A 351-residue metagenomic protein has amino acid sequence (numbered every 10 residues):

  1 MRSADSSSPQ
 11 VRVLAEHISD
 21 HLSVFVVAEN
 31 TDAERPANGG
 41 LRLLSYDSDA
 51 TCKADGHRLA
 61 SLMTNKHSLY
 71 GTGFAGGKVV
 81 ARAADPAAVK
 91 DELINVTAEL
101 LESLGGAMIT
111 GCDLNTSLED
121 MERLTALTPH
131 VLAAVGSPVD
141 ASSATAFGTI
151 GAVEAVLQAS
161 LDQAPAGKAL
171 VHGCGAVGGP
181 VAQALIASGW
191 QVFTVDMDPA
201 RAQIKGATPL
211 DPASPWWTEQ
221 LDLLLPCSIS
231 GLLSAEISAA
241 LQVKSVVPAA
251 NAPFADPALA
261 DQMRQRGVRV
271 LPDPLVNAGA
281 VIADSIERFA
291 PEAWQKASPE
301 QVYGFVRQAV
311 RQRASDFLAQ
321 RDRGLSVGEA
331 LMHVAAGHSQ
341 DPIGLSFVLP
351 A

Functional and structural regions predicted by a protein language model:
M1-V135: N-terminal ligand-binding/catalytic initiation module
H67-T72, A107-C112, Q163-K168, Q320-M332 (+1 more regions): Flexible, glycine/charged-enriched surface loops at secondary-structure junctions
L104-G105, P165, I186-S188, A239-S245 (+1 more regions): Short, surface-exposed connector motifs at secondary-structure boundaries
A133-A141, R269-V270, D322-R323: A short glycine/serine-rich beta->alpha loop
V139-L225: Glycine-rich phosphate/diphosphate-binding loop of Rossmann-like nucleotide-binding domains
V156-L157, K244-A351: Adenosine-phosphate binding glycine-rich loop
M197-V276: Rossmann-like adenosine-cofactor binding region
